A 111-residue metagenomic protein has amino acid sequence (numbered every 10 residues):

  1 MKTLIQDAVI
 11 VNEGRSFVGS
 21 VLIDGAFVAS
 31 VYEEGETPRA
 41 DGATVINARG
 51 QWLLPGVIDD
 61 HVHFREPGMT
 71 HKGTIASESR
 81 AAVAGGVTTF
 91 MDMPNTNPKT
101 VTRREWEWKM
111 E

Functional and structural regions predicted by a protein language model:
M1-T3, V9-P55: Histidine-rich, glycine-flanked metal-binding segment
I5, S16, I75-S79: Hydrophobic alpha-helical segments
Q51-E111: Metal-associated gating/positioning segment near the N- to mid-region
